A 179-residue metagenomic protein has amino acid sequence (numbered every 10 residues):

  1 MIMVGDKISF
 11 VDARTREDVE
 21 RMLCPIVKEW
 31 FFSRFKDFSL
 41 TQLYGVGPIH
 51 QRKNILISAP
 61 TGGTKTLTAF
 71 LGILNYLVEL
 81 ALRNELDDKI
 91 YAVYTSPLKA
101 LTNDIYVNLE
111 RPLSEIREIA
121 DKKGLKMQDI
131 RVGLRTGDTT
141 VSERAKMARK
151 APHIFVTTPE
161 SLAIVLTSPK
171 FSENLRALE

Functional and structural regions predicted by a protein language model:
M1-Y44: N-terminal intrinsically disordered, low-complexity tails of helicases
K28, F35-E179: Conserved P-loop/Walker A NTP-binding site and adjacent catalytic elements of P-loop NTPases
